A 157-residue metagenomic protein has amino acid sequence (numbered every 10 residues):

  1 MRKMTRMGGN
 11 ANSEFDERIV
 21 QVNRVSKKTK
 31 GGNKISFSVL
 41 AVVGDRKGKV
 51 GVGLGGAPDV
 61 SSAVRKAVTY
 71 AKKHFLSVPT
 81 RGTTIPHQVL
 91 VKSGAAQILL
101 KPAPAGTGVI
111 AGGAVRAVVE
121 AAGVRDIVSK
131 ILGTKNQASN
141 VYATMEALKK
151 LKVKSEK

Functional and structural regions predicted by a protein language model:
M1-K157: Ribosome-associated RNA-binding proteins
